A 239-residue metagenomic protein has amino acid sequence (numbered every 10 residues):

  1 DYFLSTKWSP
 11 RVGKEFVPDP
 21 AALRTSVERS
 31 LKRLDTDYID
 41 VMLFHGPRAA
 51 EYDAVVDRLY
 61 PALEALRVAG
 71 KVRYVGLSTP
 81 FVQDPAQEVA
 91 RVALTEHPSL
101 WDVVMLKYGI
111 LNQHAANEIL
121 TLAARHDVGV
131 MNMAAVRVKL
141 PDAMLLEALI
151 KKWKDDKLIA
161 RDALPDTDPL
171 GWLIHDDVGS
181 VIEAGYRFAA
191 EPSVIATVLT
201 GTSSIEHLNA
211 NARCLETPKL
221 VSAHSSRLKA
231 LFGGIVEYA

Functional and structural regions predicted by a protein language model:
D1-W8: Beta-solenoid repeat scaffold
Y2, D40, D102, A196-T197: Structural motif
L4, V75, T200: Short glycine-rich loop/turn motifs that provide flexible caps or phosphate-binding loops at active sites
T6, T36, T202: Ser/Thr-centric signal marking residues that sit in or immediately flank functional binding/regulatory motifs
P10-R11, E15-E118, R125-M131, E191: Glycine/proline-rich, positively charged, aromatic-decorated active-site loop/lid region on the catalytic face
L100, N117-A239: Structured C-terminal cap/extension of enzyme domains
